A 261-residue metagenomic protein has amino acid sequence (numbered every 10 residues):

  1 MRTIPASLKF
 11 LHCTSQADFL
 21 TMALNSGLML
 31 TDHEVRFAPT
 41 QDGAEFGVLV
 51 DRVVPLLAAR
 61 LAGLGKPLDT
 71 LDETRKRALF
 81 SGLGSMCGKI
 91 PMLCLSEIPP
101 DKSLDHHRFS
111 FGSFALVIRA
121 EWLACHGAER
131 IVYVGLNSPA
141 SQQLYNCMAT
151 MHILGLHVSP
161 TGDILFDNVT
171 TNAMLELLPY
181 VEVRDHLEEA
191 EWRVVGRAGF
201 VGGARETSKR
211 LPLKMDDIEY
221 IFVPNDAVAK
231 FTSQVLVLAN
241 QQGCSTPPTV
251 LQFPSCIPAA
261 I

Functional and structural regions predicted by a protein language model:
M1-I261: NAD-dependent ADP-ribosyltransferases
